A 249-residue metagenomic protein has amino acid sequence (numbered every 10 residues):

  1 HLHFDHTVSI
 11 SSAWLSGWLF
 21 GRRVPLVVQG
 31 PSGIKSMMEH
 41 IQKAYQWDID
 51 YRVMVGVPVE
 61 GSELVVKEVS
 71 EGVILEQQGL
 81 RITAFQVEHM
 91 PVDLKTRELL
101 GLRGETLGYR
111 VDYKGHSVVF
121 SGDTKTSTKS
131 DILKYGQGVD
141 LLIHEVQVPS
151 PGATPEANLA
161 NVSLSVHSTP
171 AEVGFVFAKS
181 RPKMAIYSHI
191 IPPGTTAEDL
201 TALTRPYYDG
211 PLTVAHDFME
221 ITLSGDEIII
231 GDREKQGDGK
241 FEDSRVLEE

Functional and structural regions predicted by a protein language model:
H1-G21: Di-metal (Zn2+ and/or Mg2+/Mn2+) metal-binding site signature of metallo-dependent hydrolases with the MBL/beta-CASP
L2, V28, Y187-I191: G-domain G4 guanine-recognition motif of GTPases
S16, F20, P31, M37-A44 (+3 more regions): Structured segments of extracytoplasmic/periplasmic soluble domains in secreted or envelope-associated proteins
G21-V27: Conserved SF1/SF2 helicase motif Ia
V24, V57-V65, Q78-L80, Y208-G210: A short helix-to-beta-strand connector/capping loop
G30-V65, E88: Acidic/polar short surface loop at catalytic or gating sites that assists cofactor/ion binding and chemistry
V65-Q137, E220-E249: Core dinuclear metal-dependent hydrolase active-site scaffold
G104-T106, K114-S117, T124-M219: Cap/insert and terminal regions of metallo-dependent hydrolase folds
